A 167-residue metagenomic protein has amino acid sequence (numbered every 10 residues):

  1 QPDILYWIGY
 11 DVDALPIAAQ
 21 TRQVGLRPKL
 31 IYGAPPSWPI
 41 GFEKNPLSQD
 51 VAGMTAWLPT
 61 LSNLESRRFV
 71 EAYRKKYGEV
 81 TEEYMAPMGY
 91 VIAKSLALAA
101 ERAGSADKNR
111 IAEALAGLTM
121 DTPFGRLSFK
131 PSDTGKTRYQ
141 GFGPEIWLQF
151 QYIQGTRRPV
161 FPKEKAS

Functional and structural regions predicted by a protein language model:
Q1-S167: Extracytosolic ligand-binding ectodomains
